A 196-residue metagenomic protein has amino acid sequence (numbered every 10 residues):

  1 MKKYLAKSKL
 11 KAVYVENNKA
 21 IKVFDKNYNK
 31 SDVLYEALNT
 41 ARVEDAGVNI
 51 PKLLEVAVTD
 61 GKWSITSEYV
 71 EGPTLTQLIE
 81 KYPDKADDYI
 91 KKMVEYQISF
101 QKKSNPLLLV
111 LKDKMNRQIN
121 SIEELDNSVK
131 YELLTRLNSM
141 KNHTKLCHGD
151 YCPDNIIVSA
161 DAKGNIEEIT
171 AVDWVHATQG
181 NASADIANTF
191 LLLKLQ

Functional and structural regions predicted by a protein language model:
K2-L34, A41: ATP-binding glycine-rich loop module of kinase domains
L38-N49, F100: Structural motif at the C-terminus of the N-lobe alphaC helix and the adjacent alphaC-beta4 loop of the Hanks-type
K52-W63: Short beta-strand micro-motifs within the conserved protein kinase catalytic domain, predominantly in the N-lobe
G61-T74: Conserved short submotifs of the Hanks-type protein kinase catalytic core that shape the nucleotide-binding pocket
D84-K112: Internal "kinase-insert"/substrate-recognition segments embedded within catalytic cores of ATP-dependent enzymes
K102-G149, P153, I157-T170: An alpha-helical support segment within catalytic cores of ATP-dependent transferases
D173-A177: Activation of the activation-loop gatekeeper triad in protein kinase-fold domains
I186-Q196: Active-site activation/catalytic loop segments of kinase-like enzymes and analogous catalytic loops in related
